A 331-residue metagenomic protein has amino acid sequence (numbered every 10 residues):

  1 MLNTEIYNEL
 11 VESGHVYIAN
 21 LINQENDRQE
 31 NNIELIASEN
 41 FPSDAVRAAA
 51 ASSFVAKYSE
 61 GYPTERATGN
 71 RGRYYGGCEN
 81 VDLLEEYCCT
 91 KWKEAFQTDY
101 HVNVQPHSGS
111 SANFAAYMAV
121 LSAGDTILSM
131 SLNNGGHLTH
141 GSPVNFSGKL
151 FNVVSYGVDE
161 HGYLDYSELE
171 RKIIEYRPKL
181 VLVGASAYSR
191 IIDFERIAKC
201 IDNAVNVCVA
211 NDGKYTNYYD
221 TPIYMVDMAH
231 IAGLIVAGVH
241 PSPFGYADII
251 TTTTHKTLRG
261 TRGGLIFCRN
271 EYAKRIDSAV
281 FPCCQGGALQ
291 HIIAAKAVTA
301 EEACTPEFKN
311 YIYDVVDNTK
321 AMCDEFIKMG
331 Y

Functional and structural regions predicted by a protein language model:
M1-T90: N-terminal glycine-rich, Lys/His-bearing helix-loop that initiates the first secondary-structure elements of many
I6, N80-L83, Y87-G330: Conserved PLP-enzyme active-site core in the AAT-like
